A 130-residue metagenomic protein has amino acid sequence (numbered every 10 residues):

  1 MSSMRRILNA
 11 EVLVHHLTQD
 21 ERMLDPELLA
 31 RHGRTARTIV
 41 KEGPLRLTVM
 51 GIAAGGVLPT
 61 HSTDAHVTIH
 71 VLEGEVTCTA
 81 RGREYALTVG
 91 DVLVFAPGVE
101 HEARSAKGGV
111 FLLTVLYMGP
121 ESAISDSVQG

Functional and structural regions predicted by a protein language model:
M1-P44, V128-G130: A short, N-terminal "cap"/entry segment at the start of jelly-roll beta-barrel domains of the cupin/DSBH fold
H32-R34, G43-T63: Conserved short histidine dyad/triad with adjacent acidic residue
L58-T60, C78-T79, F95, E100-A106: Short beta-strand His + acidic residue motifs that chelate non-heme Fe in jelly-roll/DSBH and cupin folds
A65-T77, R81: Glycine- and acidic-residue-biased ligand/ion/polar-headgroup-sensing regions
L72-E73, T88-V89, K107: A cytosolic small-molecule/anion-sensing beta-strand core signal
R81-P97: Short acidic-glycine-tyrosine-enriched beta hairpin
P97-E121: Ligand-binding loop in jelly-roll beta-barrel domains
